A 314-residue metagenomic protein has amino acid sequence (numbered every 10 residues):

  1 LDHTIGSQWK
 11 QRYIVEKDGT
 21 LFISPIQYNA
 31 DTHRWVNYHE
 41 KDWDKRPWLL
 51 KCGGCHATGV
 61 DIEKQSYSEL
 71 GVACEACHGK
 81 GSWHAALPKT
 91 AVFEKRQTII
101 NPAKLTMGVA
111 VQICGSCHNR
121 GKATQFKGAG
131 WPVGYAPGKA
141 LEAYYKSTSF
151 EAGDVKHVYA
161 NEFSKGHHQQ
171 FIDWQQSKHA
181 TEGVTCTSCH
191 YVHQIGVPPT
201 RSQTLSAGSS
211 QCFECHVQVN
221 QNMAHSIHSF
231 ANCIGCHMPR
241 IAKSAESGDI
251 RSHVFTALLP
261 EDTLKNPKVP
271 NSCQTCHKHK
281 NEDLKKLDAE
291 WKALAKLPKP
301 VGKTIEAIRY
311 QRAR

Functional and structural regions predicted by a protein language model:
L1-P25, Y38, D61-R314: Primarily the internal scaffold of c-type cytochrome electron-transfer domains, especially repeated/multiheme c-type
S24-K51: A short, surface-exposed interaction/processing loop segment used at functional sites
P47-W48, G53, S66-L70: Structural preference for beta-rich elements and adjacent junctions enriched in aromatics
